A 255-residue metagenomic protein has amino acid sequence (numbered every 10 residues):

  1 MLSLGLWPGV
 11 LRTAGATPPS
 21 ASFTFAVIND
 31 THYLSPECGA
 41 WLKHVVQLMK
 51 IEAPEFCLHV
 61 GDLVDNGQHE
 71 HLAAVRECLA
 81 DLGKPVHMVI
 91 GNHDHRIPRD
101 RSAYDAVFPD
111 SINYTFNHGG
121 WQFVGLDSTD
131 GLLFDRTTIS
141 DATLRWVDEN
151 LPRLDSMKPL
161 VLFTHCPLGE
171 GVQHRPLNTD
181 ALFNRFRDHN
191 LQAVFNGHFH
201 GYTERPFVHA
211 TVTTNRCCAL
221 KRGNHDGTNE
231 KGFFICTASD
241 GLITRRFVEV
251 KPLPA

Functional and structural regions predicted by a protein language model:
S3, T13-A14, T143: Cleavable N-terminal signal peptides
W7-A74: N-terminal active-site segment of His-dependent metallophosphoesterases
T17, H69-P159, N178-A193, T203-S239 (+1 more regions): Extended active-site neighborhood of metal-dependent phosphoesterases/phosphodiesterases
F25-V27, C57-H59, M88, L162 (+1 more regions): Residue-level marker for buried hydrophobic side chains located in beta-strands that build the well-ordered beta-sheet
D30, G61-D62, G91-N92, H165 (+1 more regions): Active-site glycine-centered loops adjacent to acidic/histidine catalytic or metal-binding residues that shape
G67, G169-R175: Short, solvent-exposed loop/turn segments at secondary-structure junctions
L154-G171: Short acidic, glycine-rich surface-loop motifs adjacent to enzyme active sites
D240-A255: Acidic, His/Gly-rich catalytic cores of divalent-metal-dependent hydrolytic chemistry
